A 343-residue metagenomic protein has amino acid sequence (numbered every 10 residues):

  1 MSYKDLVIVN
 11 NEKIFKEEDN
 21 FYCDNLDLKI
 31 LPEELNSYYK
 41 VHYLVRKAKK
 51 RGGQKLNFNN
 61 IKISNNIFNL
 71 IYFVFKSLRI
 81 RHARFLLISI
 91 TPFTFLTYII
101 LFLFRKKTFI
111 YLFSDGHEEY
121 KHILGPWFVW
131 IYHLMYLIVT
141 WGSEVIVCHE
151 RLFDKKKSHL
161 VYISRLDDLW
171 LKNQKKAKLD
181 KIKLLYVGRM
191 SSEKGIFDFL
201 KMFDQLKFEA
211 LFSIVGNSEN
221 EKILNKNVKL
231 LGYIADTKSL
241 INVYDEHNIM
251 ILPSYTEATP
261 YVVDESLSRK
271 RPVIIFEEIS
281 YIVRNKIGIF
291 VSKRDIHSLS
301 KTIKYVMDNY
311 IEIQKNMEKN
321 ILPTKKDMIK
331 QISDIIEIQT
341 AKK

Functional and structural regions predicted by a protein language model:
L26, I182, R189-Q205, I214: A conserved mid-protein helix/loop that constitutes part of the nucleotide-sugar donor-binding site
T91, D308-K343: A charged, aromatic-enriched C-terminal amphipathic alpha-helix characteristic of glycosyltransferases across folds
W130-K172: A short, active-site helix/loop in glycosyltransferases that binds the activated sugar's phosphate group
E221-A235: Nucleotide-activated donor-binding/catalytic signature segment of Leloir-type glycosyltransferases, i.e., the conserved
I241-H247: Short alpha-helical donor nucleotide-sugar binding micro-motif in glycosyltransferases
Y255: Aromatic "clamp/platform" in nucleotide-sugar-dependent glycosyltransferases that forms part of the donor/acceptor
S268-I275: Short hydrophobic beta-strand element within catalytic cores of glycosyltransferases and related nucleotide-activated
G288-H297, K304-Y310: Conserved acidic donor-binding segment of nucleotide-sugar-dependent glycosyltransferases
